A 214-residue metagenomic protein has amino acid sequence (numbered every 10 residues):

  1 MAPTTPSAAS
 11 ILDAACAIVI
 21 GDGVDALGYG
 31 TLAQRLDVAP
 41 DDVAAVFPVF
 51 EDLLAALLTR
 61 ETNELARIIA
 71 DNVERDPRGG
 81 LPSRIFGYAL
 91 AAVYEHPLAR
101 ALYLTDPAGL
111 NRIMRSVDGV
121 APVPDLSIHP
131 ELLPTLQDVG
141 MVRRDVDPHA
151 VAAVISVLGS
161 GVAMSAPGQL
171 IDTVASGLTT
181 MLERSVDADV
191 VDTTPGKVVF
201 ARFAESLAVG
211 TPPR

Functional and structural regions predicted by a protein language model:
P6-C16, L32, L57-L65, I69 (+1 more regions): Generic hydrophobic, amphipathic alpha-helix propensity
S10, I18, D22-D52, A56: Helix-turn-helix
A14-I18, A56, A92, L158: Short amphipathic alpha-helical elements of helix-turn-helix/winged-helix folds
G28, R100-T105, N111-R112, D145 (+1 more regions): Short, hydrophobic secondary-structure boundary micro-motifs
F50, L57, E61, L65 (+2 more regions): Hydrophobic/aromatic residues within well-ordered alpha-helical segments
A56, R67-A101, T105: Hydrophobic alpha-helical connector segments
N111-M141, V146-A163, S176: Amphipathic alpha-helical packing segments from all-alpha helical-bundle domains
S127, E131-D138, M164, G168-R214: C-terminal peripheral helix-coil segments that are non-catalytic and often amphipathic
